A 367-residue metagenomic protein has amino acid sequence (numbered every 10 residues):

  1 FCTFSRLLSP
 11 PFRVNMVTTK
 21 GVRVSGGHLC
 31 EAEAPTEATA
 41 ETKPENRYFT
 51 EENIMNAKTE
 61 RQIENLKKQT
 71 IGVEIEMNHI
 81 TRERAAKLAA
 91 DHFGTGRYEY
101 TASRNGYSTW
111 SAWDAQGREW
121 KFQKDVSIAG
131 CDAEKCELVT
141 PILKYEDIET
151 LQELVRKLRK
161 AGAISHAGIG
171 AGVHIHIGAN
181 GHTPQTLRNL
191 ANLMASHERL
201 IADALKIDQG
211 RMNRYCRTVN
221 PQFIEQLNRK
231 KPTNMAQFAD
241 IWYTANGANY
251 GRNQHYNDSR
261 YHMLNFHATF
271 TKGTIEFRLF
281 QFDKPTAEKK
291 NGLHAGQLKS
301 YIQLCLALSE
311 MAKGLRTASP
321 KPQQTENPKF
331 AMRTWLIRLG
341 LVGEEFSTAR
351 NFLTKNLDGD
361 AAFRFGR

Functional and structural regions predicted by a protein language model:
T3, L7, V14-T18, E45-E51: Short, positively charged and aromatic/hydrophobic N-terminal segments
L7-L8, L29: Leucine-biased recognition of intrinsically disordered, low-complexity hydrophobic segments
M16, V24, E33: Cysteine-centered metal-binding/redox modules
G21, G26-G27: Residue-identity detector for glycine
P35-I54: Short, Lys/Arg-enriched N-terminal segments with co-localized hydrophobic residues within the first ~10-30 amino acids
E51-A167, N180-R367: C-terminal accessory/tail domains of diverse enzymes
I169-I177: Short, conserved phosphate-binding/catalytic loop or strand-edge motifs used in phosphoryl-/nucleotidyl-transfer
